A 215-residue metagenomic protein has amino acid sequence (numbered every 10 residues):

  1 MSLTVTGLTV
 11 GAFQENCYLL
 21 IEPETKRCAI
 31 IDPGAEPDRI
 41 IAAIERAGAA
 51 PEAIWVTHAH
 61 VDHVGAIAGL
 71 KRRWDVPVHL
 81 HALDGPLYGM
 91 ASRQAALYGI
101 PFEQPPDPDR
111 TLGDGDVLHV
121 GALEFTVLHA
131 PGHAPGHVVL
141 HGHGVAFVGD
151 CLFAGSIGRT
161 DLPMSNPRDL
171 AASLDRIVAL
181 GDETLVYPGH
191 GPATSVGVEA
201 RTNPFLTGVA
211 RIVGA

Functional and structural regions predicted by a protein language model:
S2-A47, V139-G149: Conserved beta-strand hairpin/beta-sheet module of binuclear metal-dependent hydrolase folds, prominently
L8-V10, P101-F102, D107-D109, L128-P131: Short Gly/Pro-enriched turn/cap motifs at secondary-structure boundaries
L20, T57, A130: Conserved S/T- and glycine-rich ATP-binding loop of Class I adenylate-forming
T25, A35, V61, D84 (+4 more regions): Short, glycine/acidic-enriched loop or turn micro-motifs at the edges of active sites
A29, W55, V78, F147 (+1 more regions): Residue-level marker for buried hydrophobic side chains located in beta-strands that build the well-ordered beta-sheet
A29-I31, A53-W55, V127-H129: Short catalytic-loop micro-motif centered on adjacent basic/acidic residues
A35-H119, L123, R201-V209: Active-site HxH/HxHxD metal-binding segment of metal-dependent hydrolases
R93-L97, V117, L123-A215: Metallo-beta-lactamase
